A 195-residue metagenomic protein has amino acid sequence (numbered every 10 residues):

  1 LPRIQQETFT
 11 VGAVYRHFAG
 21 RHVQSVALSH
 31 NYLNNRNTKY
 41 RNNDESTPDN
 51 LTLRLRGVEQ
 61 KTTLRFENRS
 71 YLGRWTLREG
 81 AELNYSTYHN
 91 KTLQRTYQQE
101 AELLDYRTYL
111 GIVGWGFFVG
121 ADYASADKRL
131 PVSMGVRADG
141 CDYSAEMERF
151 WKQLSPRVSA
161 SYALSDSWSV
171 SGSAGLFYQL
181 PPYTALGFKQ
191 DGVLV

Functional and structural regions predicted by a protein language model:
I4-E146: Face-selective signature of the C-terminal outer-membrane beta-barrel domain
N34-R36, H89-T96, E148, Y162 (+1 more regions): Surface-exposed extracellular loop regions of Gram-negative outer-membrane beta-barrel proteins, predominantly
Q153: ABC ATPase A-loop
